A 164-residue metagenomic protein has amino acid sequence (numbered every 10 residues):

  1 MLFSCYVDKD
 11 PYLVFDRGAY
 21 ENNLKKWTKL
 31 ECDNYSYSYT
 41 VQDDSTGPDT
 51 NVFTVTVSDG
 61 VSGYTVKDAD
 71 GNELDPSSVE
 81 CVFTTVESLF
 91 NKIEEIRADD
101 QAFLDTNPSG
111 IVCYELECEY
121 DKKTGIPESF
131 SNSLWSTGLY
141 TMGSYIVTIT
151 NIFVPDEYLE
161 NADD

Functional and structural regions predicted by a protein language model:
M1-N23: Bacterial Sec-dependent N-terminal signal peptides
G18-K29, I96, D100: Charged, low-complexity, helix-prone segments enriched in Lys/Glu/Asp/Gln
T28-L30, T46, S109: Sterically constrained small-residue positions within well-ordered secondary structures of folded domains
K29-Q42: A short, Trp-centered hydrophobic/proline-enriched beta-strand micro-motif
C32-N34, V61-S62, K123-E128: Coil-to-beta-strand transition motifs
Y39-T46, S133-T137: Short, flexible beta-strand-to-coil junctions
Q42-A98: Surface-exposed acidic loop/strand-edge motifs in secreted or periplasmic proteins that form small linear binding
P76-D164: Mature, soluble, non-transmembrane domains
